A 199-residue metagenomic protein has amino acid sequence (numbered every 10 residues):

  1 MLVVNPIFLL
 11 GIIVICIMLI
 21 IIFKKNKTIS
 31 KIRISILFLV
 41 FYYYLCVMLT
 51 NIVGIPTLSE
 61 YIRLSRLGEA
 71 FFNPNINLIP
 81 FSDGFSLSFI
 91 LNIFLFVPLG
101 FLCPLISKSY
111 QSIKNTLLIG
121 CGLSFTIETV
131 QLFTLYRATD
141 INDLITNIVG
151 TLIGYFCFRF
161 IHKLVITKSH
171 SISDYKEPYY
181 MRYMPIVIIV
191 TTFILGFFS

Functional and structural regions predicted by a protein language model:
M1-L135, F156-S199: Bulky hydrophobic segments
L132-Y155: Short alpha-helical packing/oligomerization segments
